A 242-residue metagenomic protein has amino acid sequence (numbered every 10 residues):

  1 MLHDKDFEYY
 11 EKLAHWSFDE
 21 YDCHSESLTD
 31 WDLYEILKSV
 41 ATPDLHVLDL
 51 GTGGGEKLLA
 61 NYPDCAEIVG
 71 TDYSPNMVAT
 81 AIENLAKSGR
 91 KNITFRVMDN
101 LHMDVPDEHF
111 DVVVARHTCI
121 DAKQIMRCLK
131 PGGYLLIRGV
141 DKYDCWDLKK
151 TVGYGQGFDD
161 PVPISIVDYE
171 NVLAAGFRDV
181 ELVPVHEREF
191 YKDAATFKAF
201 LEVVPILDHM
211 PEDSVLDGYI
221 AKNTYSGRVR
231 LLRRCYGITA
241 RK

Functional and structural regions predicted by a protein language model:
M1-D19: N-terminal, positively charged/glycine-rich alpha-helical extensions of SAM-dependent methyltransferases
H24-L45, E56-K57: Conserved alpha-helix/loop element of class I SAM-dependent methyltransferases that forms part of the SAM/SAH-binding
L48-H102: Class I SAM-dependent methyltransferase SAM/SAH-binding core
L101-V112: A short acidic, Gly/Pro-enriched loop at the edge of an enzyme's catalytic core that lines a small-molecule cofactor
A122-L136: A short glycine-rich, Lys/Arg-flanked "PGG" loop and its adjoining helix->strand segment in the class I
Y134-P163: Conserved class I S-adenosyl-L-methionine
P161-G176, D208: Short alpha-helix
R178-K242: Conserved Class I S-adenosyl-L-methionine
